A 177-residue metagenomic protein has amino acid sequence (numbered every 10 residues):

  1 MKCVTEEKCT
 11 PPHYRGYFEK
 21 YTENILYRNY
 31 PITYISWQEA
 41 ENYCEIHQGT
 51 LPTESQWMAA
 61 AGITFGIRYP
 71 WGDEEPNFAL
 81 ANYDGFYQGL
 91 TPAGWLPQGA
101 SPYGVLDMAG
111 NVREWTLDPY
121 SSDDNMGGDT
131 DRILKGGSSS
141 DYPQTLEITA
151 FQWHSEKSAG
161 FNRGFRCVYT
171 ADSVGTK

Functional and structural regions predicted by a protein language model:
M1-P12, H47-Q48: Short capping motifs at secondary-structure boundaries
E6-E7, I67, W115, T170: Phosphate/oxyanion-binding loops and surfaces in catalytic or ligand/nucleic-acid-binding neighborhoods
R15-Q152, E156-F161: Functional-site microenvironments in short loops/helix caps that host divalent-cation chemistry
F161-T176: Short, structured beta-strand segments at or near domain termini in extracellular proteins/domains
